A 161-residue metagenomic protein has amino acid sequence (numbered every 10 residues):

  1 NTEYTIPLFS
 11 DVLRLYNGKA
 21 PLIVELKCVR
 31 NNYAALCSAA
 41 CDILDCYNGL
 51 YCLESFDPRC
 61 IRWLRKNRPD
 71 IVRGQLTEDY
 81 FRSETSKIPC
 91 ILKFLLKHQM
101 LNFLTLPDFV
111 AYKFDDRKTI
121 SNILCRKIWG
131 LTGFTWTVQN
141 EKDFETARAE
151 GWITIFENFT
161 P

Functional and structural regions predicted by a protein language model:
N1-F81, L101-P107, Y112-D115: Metal-dependent phosphodiesterase/phospholipase catalytic core, i.e., the His/Asp/Glu-rich active-site region
T2, E84-P161: C-terminal active-site rim and adjoining tail of enzyme catalytic domains
